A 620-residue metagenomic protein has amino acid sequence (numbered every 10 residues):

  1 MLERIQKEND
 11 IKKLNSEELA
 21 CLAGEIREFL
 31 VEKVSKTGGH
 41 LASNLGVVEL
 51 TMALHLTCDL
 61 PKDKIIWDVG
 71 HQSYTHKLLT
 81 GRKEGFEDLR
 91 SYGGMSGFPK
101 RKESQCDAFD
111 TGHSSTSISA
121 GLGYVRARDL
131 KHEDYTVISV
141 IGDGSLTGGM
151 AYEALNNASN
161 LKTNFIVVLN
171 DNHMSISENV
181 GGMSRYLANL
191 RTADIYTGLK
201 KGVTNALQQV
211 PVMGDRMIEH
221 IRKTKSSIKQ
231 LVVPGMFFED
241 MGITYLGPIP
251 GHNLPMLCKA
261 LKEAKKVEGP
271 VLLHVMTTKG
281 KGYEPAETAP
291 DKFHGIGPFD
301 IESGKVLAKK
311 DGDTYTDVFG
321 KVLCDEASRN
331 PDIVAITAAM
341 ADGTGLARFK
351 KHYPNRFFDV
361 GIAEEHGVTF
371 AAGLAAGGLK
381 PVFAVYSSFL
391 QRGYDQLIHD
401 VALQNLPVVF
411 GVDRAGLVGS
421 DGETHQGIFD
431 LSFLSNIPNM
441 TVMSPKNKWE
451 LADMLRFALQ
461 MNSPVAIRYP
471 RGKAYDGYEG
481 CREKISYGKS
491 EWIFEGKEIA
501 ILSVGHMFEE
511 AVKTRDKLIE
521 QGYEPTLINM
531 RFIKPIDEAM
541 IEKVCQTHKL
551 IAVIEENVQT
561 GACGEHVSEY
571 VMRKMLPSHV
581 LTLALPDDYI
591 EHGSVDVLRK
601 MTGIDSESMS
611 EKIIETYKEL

Functional and structural regions predicted by a protein language model:
M1-L79, E239, Y245, P250-C258 (+1 more regions): N-terminal amphipathic, basic-rich helices that act as targeting or association modules
H40-L161, Y315, D332-I333, T337-A338 (+1 more regions): Cofactor-binding active-site loop characterized by glycine-rich and histidine/acidic residues
K64, T277-L390, Q396-L406, S463 (+3 more regions): Non-catalytic terminal/interface segments that mediate subunit docking, oligomerization, and allosteric communication
G85-M95, N160-M174, I195-G198, A402-R414: A glycine-rich helix N-cap at a beta->alpha junction
H173-F319: Long, well-ordered, tryptophan-enriched scaffold segments
M217-P285, P407-V412, L431-G480, S606-L620: Structural signature of the thiamine diphosphate
K259-K262, H294-G295, G304, T314-R329 (+4 more regions): Glycine-/acidic-rich phosphate or pyrophosphate-binding loops and their flanking alpha/beta elements
P298-E302, V306-D311, G419-D421, T441 (+1 more regions): Peripheral docking tails and interdomain loops at the edges of cofactor- or intermediate-handling domains
